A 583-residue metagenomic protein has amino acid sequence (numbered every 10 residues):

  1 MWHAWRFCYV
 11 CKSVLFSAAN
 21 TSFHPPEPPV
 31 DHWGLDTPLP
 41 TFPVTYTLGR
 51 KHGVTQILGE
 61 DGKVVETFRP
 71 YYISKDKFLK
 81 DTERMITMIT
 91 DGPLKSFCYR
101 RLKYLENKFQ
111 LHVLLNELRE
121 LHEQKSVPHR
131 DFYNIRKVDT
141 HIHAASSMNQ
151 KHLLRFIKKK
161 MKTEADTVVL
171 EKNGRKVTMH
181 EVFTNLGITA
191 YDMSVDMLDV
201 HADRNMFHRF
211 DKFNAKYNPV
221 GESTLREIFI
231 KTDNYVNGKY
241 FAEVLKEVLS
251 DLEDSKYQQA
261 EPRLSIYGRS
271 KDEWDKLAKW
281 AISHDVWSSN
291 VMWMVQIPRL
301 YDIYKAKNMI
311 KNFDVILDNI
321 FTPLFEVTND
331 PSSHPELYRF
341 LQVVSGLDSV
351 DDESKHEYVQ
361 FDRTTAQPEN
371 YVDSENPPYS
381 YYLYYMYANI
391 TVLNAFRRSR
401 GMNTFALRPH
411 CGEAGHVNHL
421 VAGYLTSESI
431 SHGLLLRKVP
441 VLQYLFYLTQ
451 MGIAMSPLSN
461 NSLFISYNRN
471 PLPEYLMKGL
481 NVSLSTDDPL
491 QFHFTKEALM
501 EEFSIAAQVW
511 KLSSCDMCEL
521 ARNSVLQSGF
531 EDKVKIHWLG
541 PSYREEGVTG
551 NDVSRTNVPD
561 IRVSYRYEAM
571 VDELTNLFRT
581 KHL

Functional and structural regions predicted by a protein language model:
M1-L583: Metal-cofactor-binding active-site regions of metalloenzymes
